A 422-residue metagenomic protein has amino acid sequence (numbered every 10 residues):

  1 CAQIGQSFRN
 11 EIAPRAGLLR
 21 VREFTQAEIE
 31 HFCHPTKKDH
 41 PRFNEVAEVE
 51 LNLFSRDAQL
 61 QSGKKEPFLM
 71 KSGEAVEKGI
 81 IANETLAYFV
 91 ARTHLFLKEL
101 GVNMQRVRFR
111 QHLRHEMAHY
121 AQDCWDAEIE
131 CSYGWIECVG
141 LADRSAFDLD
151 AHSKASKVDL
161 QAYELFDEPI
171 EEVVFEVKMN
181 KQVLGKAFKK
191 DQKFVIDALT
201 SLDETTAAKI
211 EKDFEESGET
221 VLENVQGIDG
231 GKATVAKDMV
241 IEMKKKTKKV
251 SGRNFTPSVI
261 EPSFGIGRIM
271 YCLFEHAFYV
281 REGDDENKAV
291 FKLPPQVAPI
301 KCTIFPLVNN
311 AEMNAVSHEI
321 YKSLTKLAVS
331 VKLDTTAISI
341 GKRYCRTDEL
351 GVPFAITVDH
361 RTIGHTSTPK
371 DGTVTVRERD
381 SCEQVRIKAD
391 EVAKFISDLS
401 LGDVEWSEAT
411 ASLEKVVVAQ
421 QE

Functional and structural regions predicted by a protein language model:
C1-E422: NTP/phosphate- and nucleic-acid-binding module
